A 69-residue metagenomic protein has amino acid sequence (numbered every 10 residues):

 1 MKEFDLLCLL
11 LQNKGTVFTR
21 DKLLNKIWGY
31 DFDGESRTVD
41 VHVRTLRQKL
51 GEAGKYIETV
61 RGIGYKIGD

Functional and structural regions predicted by a protein language model:
M1-G54, T59-I63: Positively charged, aromatic-enriched patches within helix-turn-helix-type DNA-binding elements, predominantly
I67-D69: Conserved hydrophobic "DFG−1" position in protein kinase catalytic cores
